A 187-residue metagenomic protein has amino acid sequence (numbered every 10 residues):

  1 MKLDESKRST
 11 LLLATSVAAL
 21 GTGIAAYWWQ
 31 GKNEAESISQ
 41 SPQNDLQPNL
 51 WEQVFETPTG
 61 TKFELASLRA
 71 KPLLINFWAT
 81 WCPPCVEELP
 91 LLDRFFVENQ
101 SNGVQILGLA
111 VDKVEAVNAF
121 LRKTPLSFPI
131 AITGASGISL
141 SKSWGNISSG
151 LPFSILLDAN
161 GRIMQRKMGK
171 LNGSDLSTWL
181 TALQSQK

Functional and structural regions predicted by a protein language model:
M1-E52, K187: N-terminal targeting signals for export/organelle localization
E52-L73: A short beta-strand-turn-helix
L68-K71, S101, S127, S149: Active-site acidic short loop of glycosyltransferases
A70, A79-T80, E87: Active-site beta-to-alpha loop of glycosyltransferases that engages the nucleotide-sugar donor
L74-I75, I106: Hydrophobic beta-strand anchors of alpha/beta hydrolase catalytic cores
N76-C82, V111: Aromatic-flanked redox-active Cys/Sec active sites in thiol-based oxidoreductases, especially the WC-centered
V86-P125, A135-K142: Structural microenvironment flanking redox-active thiols in thiol-disulfide oxidoreductases
R122-F128, T133-Q184: Thiol/disulfide oxidoreductase modules built on the thioredoxin-like
